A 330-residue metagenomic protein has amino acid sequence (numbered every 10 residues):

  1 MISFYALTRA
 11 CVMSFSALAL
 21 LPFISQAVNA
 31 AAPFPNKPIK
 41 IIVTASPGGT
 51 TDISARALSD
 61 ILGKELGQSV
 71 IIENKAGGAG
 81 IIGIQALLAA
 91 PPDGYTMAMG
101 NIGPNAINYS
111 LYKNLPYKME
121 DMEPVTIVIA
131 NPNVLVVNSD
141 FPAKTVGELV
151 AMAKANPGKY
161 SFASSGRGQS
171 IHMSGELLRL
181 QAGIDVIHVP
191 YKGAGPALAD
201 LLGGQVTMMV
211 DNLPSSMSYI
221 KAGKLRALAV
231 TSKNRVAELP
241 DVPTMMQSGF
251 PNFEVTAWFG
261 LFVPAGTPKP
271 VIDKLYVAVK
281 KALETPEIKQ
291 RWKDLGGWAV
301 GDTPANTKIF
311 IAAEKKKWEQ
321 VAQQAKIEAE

Functional and structural regions predicted by a protein language model:
M1-N36, G147, A329-E330: Short, low-complexity disordered leader/linker segments with a strong preference for bacterial N-terminal type II
A27-D121, K159, G183-N212, G301-D302 (+1 more regions): N-terminal (or domain-start) structured segment
N36-P38, L180-A182, K221, K269-E330: An extracytoplasmic/periplasmic, membrane-proximal ligand-sensing/linker region
I53, A57, I61, I82 (+15 more regions): Extracytoplasmic/secreted proteins, especially bacterial periplasmic and envelope-associated proteins
L62, L66, N74, P91 (+12 more regions): Sec/Tat-exported extracytoplasmic proteins
A89-Y95, I102, S110-P196, M245 (+1 more regions): Hinge/capping helix and adjacent helix->loop/strand transition within the periplasmic-binding protein
G103-N114, H172, L177-Q181, M208-V242: A ligand-binding cleft/hinge motif common to bilobed small-molecule-binding domains
